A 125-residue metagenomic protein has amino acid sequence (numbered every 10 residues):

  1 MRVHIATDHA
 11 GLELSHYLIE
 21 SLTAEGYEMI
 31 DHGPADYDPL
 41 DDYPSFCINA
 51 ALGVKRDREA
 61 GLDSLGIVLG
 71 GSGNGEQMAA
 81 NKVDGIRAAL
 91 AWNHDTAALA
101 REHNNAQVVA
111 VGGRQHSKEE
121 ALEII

Functional and structural regions predicted by a protein language model:
R2-E13, Y17, H94-I125: C-terminal binding/interaction regions
A6, I30-G33, G66-G70: Short, conserved beta-strand edge motifs with alternating hydrophobic and charged residues
S15, Y43, C47, E76 (+1 more regions): A general structural signal for well-ordered alpha-helical segments in protein cores
Y17-Y27: A short, Lys/Arg-enriched amphipathic alpha-helix followed by its capping loop at the start of a domain
E25, V83-D84, N104: Short, structured coil segments at secondary-structure junctions
E28-L40: A short beta-strand-loop structural module common to alpha/beta enzyme folds
F46-L90: Helix-adjacent hinge/juxtasegments
